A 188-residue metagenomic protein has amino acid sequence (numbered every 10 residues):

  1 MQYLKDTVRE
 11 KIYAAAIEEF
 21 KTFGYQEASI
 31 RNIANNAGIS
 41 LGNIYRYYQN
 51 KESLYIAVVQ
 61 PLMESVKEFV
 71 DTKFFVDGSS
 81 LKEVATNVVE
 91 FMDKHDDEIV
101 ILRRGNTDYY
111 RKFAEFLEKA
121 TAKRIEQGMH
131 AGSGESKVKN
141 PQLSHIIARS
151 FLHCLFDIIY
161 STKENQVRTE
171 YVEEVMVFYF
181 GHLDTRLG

Functional and structural regions predicted by a protein language model:
M1-K5, S133: N-terminal intrinsically disordered/low-complexity leader segments
K11, A15-S53, A57: Helix-turn-helix
K11, A15-T22, S65-K73, S150 (+1 more regions): Solvent-exposed, amphipathic alpha-helical segments
I56-V84: Amphipathic alpha-helical linker/stalk segments
V70-F74, I99-N106, G132, I158-K163 (+1 more regions): Secondary-structure edge/capping motif, primarily at the C-terminal ends of alpha-helices and the immediately following
E83, E90, D108-G134, Q142-R149: Amphipathic alpha-helical packing segments from all-alpha helical-bundle domains
T86-A114, D157: Amphipathic alpha-helical segments used for helix-helix packing
E90, K94, K123, Q127-H130 (+1 more regions): C-terminal peripheral helix-coil segments that are non-catalytic and often amphipathic
